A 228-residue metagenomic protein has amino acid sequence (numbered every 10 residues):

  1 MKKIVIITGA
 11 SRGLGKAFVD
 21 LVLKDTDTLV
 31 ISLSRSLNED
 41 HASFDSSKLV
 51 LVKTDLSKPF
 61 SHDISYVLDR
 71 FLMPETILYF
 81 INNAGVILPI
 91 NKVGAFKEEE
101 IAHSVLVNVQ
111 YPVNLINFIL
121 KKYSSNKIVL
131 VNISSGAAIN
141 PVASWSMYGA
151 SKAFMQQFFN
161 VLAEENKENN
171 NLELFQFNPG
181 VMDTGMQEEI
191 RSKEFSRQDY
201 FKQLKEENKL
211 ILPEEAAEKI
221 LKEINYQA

Functional and structural regions predicted by a protein language model:
T8, T76-G85, N108, N132: Rossmann-fold scaffold of SDR-type NAD(P)-dependent oxidoreductases
S11, G15-V19: N-terminal Rossmann NAD(P)H-binding glycine-rich loop of SDR-like oxidoreductase domains
L23-H41: Conserved glycine-rich Rossmann-like NAD(P)H-binding loop of the short-chain dehydrogenase/reductase
F44-F60: Rossmann-fold cofactor-recognition segment
T76, G85-A102, S144: Conserved mid-core segment of classical short-chain dehydrogenase/reductases
K97-V113, M155: Catalytic Tyr-X3-Lys loop
V129-F154, F159-E168, N178-V181: Catalytic loop of short-chain dehydrogenase/reductase
L172, Q176-P179, S192-A228: C-terminal helical subdomain
